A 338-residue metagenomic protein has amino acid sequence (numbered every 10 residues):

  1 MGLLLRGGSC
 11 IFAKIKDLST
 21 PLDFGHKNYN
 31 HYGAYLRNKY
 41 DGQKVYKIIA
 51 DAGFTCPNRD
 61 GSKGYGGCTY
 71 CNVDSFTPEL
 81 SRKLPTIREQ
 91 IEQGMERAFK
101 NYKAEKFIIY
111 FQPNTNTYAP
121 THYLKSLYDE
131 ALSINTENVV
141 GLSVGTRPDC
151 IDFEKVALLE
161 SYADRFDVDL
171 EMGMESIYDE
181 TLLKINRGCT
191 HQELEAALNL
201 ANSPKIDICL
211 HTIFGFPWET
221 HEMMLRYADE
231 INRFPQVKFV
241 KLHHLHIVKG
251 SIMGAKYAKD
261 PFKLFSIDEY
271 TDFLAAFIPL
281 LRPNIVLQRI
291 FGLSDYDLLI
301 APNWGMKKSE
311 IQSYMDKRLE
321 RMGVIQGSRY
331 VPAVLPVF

Functional and structural regions predicted by a protein language model:
C10-T69, V73-I108: N-terminal [4Fe-4S]-dependent radical SAM core
F12-R37, D41-Y46, H246-F338: Auxiliary Fe-S-binding modules of radical SAM enzymes
I48-A50, F107-I109, L142-V144, V168-M172 (+3 more regions): Hydrophobic faces of well-ordered beta-strands that scaffold small-molecule active sites in alpha/beta enzyme cores
N101-C189, A196-A197, N202-S203: Conserved SAM/AdoMet-binding glycine-rich loop
P113-T117, P148-C150, M174-Y178, T212-W218 (+2 more regions): Active-site-proximal loop/turn and secondary-structure-junction residues that shape catalytic pockets, frequently
K125-A131, E160, T220-K238, I267-D268 (+1 more regions): Short, electropositive alpha-helical surface patch
E180-H191, A255-L264: Glycine-rich tight-turn/loop motif centered on a GG-T
Q192-I252, D268-F291: Conserved C-terminal portion of the radical SAM core fold that forms the substrate/S-adenosylmethionine-binding
